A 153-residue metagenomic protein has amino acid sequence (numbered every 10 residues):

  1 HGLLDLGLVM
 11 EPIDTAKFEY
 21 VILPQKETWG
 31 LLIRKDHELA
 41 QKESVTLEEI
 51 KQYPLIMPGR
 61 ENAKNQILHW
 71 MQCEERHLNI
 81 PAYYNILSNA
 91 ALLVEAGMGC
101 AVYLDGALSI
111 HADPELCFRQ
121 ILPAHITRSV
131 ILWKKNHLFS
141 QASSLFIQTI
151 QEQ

Functional and structural regions predicted by a protein language model:
H1-Q52, G106-H111: Acidic, Gly/Pro-rich loop/turn segments at junctions of secondary structure
M10, Y53-E75, F139-S143, I147: Secondary-structure junction motif
T15-T28, N85-N136: Beta-alpha-beta core module
R34, M57-P58, I80, Y103-L104: Thr-Gly-centered strand-to-loop micro-motif
D36-T46, P123-H125, N136-A142: Short helix-loop capping/hinge motifs at secondary-structure junctions, enriched in acidic/polar residues
E48, R128, L132-Q153: Extended ligand-binding regions for polar small-molecule ligands
Q72-P81, E115-L116: A local structural motif
